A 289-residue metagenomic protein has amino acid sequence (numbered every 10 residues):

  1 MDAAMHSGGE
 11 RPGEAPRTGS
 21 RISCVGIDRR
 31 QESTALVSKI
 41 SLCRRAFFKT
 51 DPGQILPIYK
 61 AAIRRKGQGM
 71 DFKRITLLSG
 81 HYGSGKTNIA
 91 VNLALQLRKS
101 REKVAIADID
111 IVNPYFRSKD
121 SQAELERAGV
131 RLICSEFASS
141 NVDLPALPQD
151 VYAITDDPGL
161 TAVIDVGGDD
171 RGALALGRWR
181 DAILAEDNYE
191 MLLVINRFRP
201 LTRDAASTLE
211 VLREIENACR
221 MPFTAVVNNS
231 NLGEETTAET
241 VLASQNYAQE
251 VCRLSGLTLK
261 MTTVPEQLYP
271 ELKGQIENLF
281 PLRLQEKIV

Functional and structural regions predicted by a protein language model:
L78: Hydrophobic anchor at the beta1->P-loop junction of P-loop NTPases
G83: Walker A (P-loop) phosphate-binding loop of P-loop NTPases
K86: Conserved lysine of the Walker
I89: Hydrophobic positions on the alpha1 helix immediately C-terminal to the Walker A/P-loop
Q96-D143, D150: N-terminal phosphate/diphosphate-binding loop that engages ATP/GTP or pyrophosphate donors across diverse enzyme folds
E136-S139, L160-A175: Switch II (G3) loop of P-loop NTPases
D170-Q275: Conserved catalytic-core segment of NTP-binding enzymes
